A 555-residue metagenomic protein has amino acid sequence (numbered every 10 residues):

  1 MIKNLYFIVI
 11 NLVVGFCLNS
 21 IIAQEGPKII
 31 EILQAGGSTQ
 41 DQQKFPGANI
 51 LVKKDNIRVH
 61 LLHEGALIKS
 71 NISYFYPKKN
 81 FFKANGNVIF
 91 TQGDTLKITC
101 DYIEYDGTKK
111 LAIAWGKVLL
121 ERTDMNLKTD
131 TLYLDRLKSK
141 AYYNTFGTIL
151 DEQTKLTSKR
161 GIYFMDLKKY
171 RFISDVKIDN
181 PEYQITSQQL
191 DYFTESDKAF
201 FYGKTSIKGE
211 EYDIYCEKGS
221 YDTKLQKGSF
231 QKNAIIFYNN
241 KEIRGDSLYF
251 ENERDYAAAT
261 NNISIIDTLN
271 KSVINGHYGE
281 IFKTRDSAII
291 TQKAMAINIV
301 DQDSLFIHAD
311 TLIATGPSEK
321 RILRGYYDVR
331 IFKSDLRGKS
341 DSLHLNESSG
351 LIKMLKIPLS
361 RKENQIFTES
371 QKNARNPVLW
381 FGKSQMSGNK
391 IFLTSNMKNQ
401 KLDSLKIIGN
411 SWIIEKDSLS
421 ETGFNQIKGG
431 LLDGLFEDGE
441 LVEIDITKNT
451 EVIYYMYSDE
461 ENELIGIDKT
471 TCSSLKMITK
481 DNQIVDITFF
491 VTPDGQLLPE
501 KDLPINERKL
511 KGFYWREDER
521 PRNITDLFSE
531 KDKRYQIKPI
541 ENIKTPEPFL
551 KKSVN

Functional and structural regions predicted by a protein language model:
M1-K28, N555: Bacterial Sec-dependent N-terminal signal peptides
A23-N555: N-terminal amphipathic/hydrophobic interface segments
